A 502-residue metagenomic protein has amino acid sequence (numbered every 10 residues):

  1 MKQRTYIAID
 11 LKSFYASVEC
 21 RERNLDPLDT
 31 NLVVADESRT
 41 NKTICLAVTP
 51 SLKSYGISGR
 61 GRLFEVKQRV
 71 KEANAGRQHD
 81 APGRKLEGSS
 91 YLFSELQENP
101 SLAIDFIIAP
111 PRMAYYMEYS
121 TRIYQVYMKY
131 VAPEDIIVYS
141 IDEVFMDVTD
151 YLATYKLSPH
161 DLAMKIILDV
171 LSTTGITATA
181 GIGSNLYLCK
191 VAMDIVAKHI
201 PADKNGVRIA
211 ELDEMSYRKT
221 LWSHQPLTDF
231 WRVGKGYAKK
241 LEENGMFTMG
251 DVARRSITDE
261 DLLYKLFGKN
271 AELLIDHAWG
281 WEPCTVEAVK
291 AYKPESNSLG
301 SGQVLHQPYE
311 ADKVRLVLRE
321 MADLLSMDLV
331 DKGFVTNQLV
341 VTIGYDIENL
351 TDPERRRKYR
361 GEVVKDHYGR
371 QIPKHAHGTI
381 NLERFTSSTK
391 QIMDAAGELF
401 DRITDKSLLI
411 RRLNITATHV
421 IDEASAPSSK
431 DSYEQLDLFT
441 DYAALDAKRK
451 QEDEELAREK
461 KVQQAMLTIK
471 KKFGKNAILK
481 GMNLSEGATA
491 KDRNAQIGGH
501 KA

Functional and structural regions predicted by a protein language model:
M1-H277, E282-V286, A444-A502: Gly/Gly-Pro- and Ser/Thr-rich, intrinsically disordered tail segments characteristic of DNA damage-repair and tolerance
A8, D229, K235-I410, D431-Y433: DNA-contacting surface of Y-family translesion DNA polymerases
K12-F14, S38-K42, Y345-L350, V420-A424: Short, charged/polar surface micro-motifs in flexible loops or helix N-caps
V18, G369-A502: Acidic, metal-coordinating catalytic segment for phosphate/diphosphate chemistry, firing primarily on the Nudix
T30, A178, N337-L339, L413 (+1 more regions): Change "...and in nucleic-acid phosphodiester-cleaving endonucleases..." to "...and in nucleic-acid processing enzymes
S184-Y187, D276-W279, V335-I347, L409-D422 (+1 more regions): A glycine-rich phosphate-binding loop feature that marks nucleotide/adenosyl-phosphate handling sites
V191-A192, T351-E354, S425-S428: Short, well-ordered secondary-structure micro-motifs
I209-L212, L227, L299, I380 (+1 more regions): Short clusters of hydrophobic/aromatic residues that line enzyme substrate/ligand-binding pockets
